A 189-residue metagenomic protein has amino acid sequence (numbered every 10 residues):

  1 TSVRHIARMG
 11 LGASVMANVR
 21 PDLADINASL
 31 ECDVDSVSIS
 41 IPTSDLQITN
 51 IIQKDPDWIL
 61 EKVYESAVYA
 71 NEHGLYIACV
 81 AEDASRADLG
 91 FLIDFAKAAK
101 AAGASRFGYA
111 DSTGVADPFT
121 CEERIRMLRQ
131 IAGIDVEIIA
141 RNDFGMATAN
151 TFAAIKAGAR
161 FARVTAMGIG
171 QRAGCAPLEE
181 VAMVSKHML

Functional and structural regions predicted by a protein language model:
T1-L189: Catalytic cores and adjacent flexible loops of soluble metabolic enzymes that perform enolate/carbanion chemistry on
